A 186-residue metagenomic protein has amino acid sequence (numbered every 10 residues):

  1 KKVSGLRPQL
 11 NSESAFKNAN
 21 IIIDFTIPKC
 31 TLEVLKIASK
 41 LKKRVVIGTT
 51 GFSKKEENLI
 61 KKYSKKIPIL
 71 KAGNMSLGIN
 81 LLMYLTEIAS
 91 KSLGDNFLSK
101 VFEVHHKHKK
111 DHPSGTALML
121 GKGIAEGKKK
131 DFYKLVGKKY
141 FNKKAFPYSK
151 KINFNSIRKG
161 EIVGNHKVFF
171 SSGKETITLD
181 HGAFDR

Functional and structural regions predicted by a protein language model:
K1-E13, G94-R186: C-terminal substrate-binding/catalytic lobe of Rossmann-fold NAD(P)-dependent oxidoreductases
K1-K40: N-terminal glycine-/serine-/threonine-rich beta1-alpha1-beta2 phosphate-ribose binding loop of Rossmann-like
K17-N18, K65-K66, D95: Short glycine/proline-enriched coil/turn segments at helix->beta-strand junctions
I21, R44, P68, L98: Residue-level detector of anion-binding/catalytic polar loops
F25, G48-T49, S172: Short, well-ordered coil/turn residues at beta-beta hairpins and beta-strand->alpha-helix junctions within
K29-K36, K40-L41, G48-K71, L77-S90: Rossmann-fold NAD(P)-binding glycine/threonine-rich loop
R44, I69, N74, D111 (+1 more regions): Short glycine- and Lys/Arg-enriched binding-loop motifs that mark or flank ligand-binding interfaces
